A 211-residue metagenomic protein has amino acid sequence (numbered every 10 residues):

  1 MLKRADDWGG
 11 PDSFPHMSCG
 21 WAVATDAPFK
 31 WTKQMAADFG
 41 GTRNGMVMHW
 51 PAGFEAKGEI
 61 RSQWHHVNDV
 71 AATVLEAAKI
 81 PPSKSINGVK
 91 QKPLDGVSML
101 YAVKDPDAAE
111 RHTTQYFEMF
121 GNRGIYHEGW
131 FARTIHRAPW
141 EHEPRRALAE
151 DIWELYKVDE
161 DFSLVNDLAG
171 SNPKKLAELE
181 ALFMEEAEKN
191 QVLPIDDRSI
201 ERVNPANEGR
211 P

Functional and structural regions predicted by a protein language model:
L2-K3, D7, M35: Catalytic cores of eukaryotic secretory-pathway lumenal/extracellular enzymes that build and remodel glycoconjugates
G10-F39, F54-Q63, V67-V158, N190-L193 (+1 more regions): C-terminal cap/loop subdomain of S1 sulfatases and analogous C-terminal strand-loop tails that border
T42-W50: Active-site-adjacent bridging/hinge elements
D161: Intrinsically disordered, low-complexity polar regions and short flexible loop motifs
N166-K174: Active-site-proximal N-terminal segment of extracellular/periplasmic enzymes that hydrolyze or transfer
D167, E185-A187, R198-P211: Extracellular/periplasmic ectodomains of large secreted or surface enzymes and adhesion receptors
P173-V192: A contiguous, mid-protein "functional segment" used to position or interact with cofactors/ions or partner subunits
